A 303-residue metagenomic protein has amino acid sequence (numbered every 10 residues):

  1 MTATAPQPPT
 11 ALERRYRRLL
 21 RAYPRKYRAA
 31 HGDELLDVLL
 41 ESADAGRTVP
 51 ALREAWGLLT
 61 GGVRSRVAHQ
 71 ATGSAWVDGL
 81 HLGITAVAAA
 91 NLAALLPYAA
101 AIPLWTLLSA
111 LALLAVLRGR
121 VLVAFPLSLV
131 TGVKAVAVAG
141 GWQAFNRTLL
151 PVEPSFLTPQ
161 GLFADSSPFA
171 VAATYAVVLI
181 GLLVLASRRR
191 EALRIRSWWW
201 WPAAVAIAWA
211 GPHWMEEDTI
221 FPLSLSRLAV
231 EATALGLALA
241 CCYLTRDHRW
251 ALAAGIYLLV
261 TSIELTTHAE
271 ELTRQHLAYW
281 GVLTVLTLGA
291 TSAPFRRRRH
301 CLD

Functional and structural regions predicted by a protein language model:
M1-R18, H69-T72, V77, G289-D303: Actinobacteria-biased recognition of intrinsically disordered, low-complexity terminal regions
A5-A45: Disordered, charged N-terminal biogenesis/targeting segments of membrane/secreted proteins
A30-P103: Cytosolic juxtamembrane regions of integral membrane proteins
A75-D303: Hydrophobic alpha-helical bundles in membrane proteins
